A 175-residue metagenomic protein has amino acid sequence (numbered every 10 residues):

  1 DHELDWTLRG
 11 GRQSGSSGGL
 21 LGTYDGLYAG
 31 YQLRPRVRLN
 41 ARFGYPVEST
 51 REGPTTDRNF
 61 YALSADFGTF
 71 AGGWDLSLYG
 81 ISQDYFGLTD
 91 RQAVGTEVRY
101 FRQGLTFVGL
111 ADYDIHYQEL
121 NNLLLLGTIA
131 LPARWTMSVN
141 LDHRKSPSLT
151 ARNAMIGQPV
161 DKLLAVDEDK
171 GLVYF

Functional and structural regions predicted by a protein language model:
D1-F175: Gram-negative and organellar
